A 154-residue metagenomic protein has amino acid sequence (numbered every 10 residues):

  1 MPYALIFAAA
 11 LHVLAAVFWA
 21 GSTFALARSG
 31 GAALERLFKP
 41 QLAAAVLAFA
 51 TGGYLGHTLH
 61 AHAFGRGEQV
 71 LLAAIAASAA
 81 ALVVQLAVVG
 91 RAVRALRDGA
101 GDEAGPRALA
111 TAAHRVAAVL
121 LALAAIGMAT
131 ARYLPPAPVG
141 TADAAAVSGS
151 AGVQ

Functional and structural regions predicted by a protein language model:
M1-Q154: Polytopic transmembrane helical bundles with strong interfacial aromatic enrichment
